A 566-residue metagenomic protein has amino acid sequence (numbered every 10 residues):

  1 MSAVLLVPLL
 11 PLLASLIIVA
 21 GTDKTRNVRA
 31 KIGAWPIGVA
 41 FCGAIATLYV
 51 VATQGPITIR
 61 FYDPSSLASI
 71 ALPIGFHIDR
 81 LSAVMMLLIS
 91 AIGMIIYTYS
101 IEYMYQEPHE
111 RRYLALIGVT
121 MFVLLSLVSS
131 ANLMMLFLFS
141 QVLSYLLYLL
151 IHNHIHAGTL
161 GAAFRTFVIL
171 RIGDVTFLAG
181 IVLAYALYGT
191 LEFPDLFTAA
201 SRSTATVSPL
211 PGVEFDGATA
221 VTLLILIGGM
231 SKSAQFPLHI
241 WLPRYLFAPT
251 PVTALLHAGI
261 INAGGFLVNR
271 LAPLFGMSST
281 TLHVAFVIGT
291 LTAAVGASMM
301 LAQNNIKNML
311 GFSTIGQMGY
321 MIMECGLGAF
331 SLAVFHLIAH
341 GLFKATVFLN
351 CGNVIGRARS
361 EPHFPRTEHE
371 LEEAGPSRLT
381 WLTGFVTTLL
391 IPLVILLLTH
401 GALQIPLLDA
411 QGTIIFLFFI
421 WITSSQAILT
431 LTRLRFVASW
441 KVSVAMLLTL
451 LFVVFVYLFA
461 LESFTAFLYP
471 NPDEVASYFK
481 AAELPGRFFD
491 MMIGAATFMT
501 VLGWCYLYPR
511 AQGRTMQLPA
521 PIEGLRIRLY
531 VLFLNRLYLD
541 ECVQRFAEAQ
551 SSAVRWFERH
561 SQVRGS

Functional and structural regions predicted by a protein language model:
M1-P519, I527-S566: ...captures the hydrophobic TM-helix bundle architecture rather than a specific catalytic motif, and can also fire on
G524: Lipid-handling modules and contact-site tethers
